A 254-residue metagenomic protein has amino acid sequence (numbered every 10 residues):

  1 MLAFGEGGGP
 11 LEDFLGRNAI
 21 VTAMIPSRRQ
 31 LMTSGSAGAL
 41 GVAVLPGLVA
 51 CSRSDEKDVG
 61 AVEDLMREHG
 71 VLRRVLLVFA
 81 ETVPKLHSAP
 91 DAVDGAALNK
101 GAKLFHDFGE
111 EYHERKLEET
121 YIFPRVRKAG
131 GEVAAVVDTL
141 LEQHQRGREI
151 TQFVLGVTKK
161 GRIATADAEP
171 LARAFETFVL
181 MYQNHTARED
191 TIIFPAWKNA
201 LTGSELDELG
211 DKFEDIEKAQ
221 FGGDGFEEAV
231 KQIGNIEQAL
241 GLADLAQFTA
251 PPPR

Functional and structural regions predicted by a protein language model:
M1-S27: N-terminal secretory signal peptides
G8-G9, P46-F79, V83-L86: C-terminal segment of N-terminal export signals and the immediately downstream linker at the start of the mature
P26-V44: N-terminal export leaders
D58-E68, V93-Y112, G131-H144, P170-Y182: Alpha-helical scaffold segments that form or flank carboxylate-/histidine-based iron centers
T82-P90, K128-A129, V154-T165: Secondary-structure edge/capping motif, primarily at the C-terminal ends of alpha-helices and the immediately following
G101-V126, E149: Conserved alpha-helical segments that form or flank metal/cofactor-binding pockets of metalloenzymes
Q145-I163, E169-A200: Acidic/histidine-rich alpha-helical segments that form the ligand environment of transition-metal centers
R188-E237: Preference for long, well-ordered alpha-helical segments
